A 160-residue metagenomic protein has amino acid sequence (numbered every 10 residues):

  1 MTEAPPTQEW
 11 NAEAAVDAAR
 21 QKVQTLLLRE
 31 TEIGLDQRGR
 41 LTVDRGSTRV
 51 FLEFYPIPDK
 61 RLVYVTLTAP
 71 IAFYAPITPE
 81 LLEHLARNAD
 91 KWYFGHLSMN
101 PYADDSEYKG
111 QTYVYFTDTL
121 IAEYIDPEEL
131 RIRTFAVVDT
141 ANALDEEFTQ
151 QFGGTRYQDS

Functional and structural regions predicted by a protein language model:
M1-D59, N100: Charge-rich, low-complexity N-terminal segments
Q8, T66-Y74, D126, L130: Short histidine-centered catalytic/ligand-binding loop motif
E13, D17, P76, Y124-R131: Ordered, soluble secondary-structure elements with a strong preference for glycine-centered loop motifs and nearby
S47-V50, P56-R61, I71-P76, K91: Short, charged/polar surface micro-motifs in flexible loops or helix N-caps
T66-Y113, T117: Short, internal acidic amphipathic alpha-helical interface segments that mediate docking to partner proteins
D104-V138: A short, solvent-exposed beta-edge/loop patch
V138-D145, T149: Short amphipathic alpha-helical signal-transduction/dimerization elements
F148-S160: Short, highly charged C-terminal tails/helix-capping segments
